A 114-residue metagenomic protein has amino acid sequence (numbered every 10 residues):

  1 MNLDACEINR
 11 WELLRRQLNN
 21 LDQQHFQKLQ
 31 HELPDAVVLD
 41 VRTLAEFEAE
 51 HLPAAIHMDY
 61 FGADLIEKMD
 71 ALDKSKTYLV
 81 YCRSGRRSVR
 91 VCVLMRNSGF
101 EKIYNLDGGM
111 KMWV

Functional and structural regions predicted by a protein language model:
M1-A49: Flexible, polar/low-complexity N-terminal or interdomain linker segments that lie immediately upstream of folded
L14, P53, L79: Conserved short-loop catalytic and cofactor-binding motifs
N20-Q23, G62-I66: Structural motif corresponding to alpha-helix initiation and N-cap regions
L39-D40, A55, M95: Conserved small-residue
R42, F61, G109: Short beta-to-alpha linker loops that shape the active-site pocket of alpha/beta-hydrolase fold enzymes
L52-D59: Active-site regions of enzymes building and remodeling cell-envelope glycoconjugates
M58, I66-V114: Catalytic cysteine-centered active loop of the rhodanese-like fold, especially the PTP/DSP P-loop
